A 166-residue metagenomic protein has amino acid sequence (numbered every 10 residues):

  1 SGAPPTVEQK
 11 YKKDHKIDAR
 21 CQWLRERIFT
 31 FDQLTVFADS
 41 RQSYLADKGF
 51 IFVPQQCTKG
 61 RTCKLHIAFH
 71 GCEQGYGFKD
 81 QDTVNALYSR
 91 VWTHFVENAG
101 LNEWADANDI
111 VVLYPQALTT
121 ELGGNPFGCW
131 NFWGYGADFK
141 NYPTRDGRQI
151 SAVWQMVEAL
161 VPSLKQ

Functional and structural regions predicted by a protein language model:
G2-G60, Y142-R145: N-terminal cap/lid segment of alpha/beta-hydrolase-fold proteins
R27, L45-D47, C63-L65, N108 (+2 more regions): Residues that flank catalytic or metal-binding motifs in active/ligand-binding sites
I28-T30, F50, L65-F69, V111-Q116: Structural recognition of the beta-strand scaffold that forms the well-ordered cores of secreted hydrolase catalytic
I51, R61-Q74, A86: Short beta-strand element of the alpha/beta-hydrolase
K59-G60, A105-A107: A structural signal for short secondary-structure junctions
G75-H94, D106, I110-S163: Cap/lid segment of the alpha/beta-hydrolase catalytic domain
V96-N102: Alpha-helical scaffolding within the catalytic cores of extracellular/periplasmic polymer-degrading hydrolases
